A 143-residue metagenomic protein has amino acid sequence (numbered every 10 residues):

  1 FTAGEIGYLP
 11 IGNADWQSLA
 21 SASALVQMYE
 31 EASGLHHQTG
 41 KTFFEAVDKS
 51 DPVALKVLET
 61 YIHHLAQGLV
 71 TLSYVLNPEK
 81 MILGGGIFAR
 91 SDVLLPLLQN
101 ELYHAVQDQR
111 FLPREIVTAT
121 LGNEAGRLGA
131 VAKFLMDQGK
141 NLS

Functional and structural regions predicted by a protein language model:
T2-G4: Structural signature of FAD isoalloxazine-binding scaffolds in flavoprotein oxidoreductases
Y8-S143: ATP-binding/phosphotransfer module of carbohydrate and carboxylate kinases, centering on a glycine-rich
